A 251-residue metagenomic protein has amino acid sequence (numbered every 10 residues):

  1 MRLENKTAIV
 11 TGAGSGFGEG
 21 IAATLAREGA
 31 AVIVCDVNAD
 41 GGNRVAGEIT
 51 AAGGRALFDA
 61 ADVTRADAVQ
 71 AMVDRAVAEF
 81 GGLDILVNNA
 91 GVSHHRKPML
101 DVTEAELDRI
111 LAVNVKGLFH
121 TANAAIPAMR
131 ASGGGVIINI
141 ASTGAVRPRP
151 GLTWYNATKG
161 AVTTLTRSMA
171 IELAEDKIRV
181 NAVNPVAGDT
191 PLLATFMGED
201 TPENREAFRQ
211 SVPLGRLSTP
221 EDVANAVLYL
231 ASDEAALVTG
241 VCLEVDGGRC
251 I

Functional and structural regions predicted by a protein language model:
G82, A174, R179, V238-G240: Short, small/polar-rich loop/turn modules that mediate ligand/substrate recognition or access, typified
S93-R96, R147, L228, T239-I251: Short C-terminal tail/terminal secondary-structure segment of NAD(P)H-dependent dehydrogenase/reductase domains
K97-M99, T103-D108, N204, F208: Substrate-binding pocket helix/loop in short-chain dehydrogenase/reductase
A122, T158, T166: Active-site helix of classical SDR
P127, I171-E175, A236: Alpha-helical segment proximal to the catalytic Tyr-Lys
S142: Residue(s) in the substrate-gating loop at a strand-loop-helix junction that position the organic substrate next
A182, E206-E234, V238, V245-G247: C-terminal helical subdomain
